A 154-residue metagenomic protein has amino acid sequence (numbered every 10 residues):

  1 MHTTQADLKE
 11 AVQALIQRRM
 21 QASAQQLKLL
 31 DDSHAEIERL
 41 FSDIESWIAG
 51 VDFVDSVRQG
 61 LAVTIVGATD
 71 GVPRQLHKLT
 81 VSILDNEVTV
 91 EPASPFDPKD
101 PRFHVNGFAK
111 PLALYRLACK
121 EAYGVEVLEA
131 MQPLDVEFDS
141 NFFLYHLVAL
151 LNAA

Functional and structural regions predicted by a protein language model:
M1-Q26: N-terminal, Lys/Arg- and Ser/Thr-rich interaction peptides
A11-L15, W47, H146, L150: Residues that form generic nucleotide/phosphate-binding pockets
D31-R74: Short, well-structured hydrophobic secondary-structure segments
S42, R58-I65, V90, V105 (+1 more regions): Generic preference for hydrophobic/aromatic residues in regular secondary structure cores
V57-N106: Amphipathic, interaction-prone secondary-structure segments
G107-A154: Glycine-rich, aromatic-bearing surface loops/beta-hairpins
